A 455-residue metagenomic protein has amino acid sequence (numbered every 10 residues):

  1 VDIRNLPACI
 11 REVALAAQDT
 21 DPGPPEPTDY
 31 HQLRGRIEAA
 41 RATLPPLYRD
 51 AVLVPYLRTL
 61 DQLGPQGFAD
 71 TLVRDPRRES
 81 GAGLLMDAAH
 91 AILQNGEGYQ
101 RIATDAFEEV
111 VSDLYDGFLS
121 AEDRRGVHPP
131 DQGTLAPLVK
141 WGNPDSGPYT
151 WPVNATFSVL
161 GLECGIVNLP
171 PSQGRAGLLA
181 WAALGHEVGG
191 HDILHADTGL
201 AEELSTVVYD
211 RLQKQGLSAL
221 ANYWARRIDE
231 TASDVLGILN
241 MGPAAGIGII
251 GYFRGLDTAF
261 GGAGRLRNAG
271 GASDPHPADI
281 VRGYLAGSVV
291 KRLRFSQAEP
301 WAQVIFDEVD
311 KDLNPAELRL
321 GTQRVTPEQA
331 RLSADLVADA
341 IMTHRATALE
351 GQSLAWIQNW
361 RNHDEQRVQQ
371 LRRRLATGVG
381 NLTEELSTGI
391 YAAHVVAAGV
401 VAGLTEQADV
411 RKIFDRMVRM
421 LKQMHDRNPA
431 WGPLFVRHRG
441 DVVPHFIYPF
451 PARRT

Functional and structural regions predicted by a protein language model:
V1-G117, P129, T134-P137, P144-D145 (+2 more regions): Non-catalytic terminal regions of proteins
D123-R124: Fold-level signal for large, globular catalytic cores of enzyme and receptor domains
S146-L169, I193-N222, Y252, A259-R265: Short, flexible helix-coil linker/hinge segments at the edges of structured domains or between repeats
G147, M241-A245, K422: Short alpha-helix boundary/capping elements
V167-L184, W224: Short pre-active-site segment immediately N-terminal to the catalytic Zn-binding motif
L179-E202, T206, D234: Active-site recognition of the HExxH zinc-binding catalytic motif
K214-K291: Metalloprotease/metallohydrolase-associated module, dominated by Zn2+-dependent proteases
